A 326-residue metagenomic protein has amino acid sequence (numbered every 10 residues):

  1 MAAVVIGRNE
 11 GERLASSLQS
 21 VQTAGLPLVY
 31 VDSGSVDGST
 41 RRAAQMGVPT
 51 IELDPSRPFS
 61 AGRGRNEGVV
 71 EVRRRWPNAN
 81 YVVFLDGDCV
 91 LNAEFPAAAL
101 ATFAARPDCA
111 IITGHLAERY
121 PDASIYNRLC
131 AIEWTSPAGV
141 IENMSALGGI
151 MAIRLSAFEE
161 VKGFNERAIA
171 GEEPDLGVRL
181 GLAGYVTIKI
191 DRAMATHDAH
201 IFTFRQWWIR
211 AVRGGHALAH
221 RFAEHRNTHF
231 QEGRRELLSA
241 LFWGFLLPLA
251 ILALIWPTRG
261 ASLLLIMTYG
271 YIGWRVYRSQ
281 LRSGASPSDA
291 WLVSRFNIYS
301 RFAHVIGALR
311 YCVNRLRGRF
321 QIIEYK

Functional and structural regions predicted by a protein language model:
N9-A24: Short, well-formed alpha-helical segments that are part of the catalytic scaffolds of diverse glycosyltransferases
S20, D32-R41, P55, C89-V90: A conserved acidic beta->alpha catalytic loop
P55-R74: Glycine-rich, basic loop-to-helix element that forms the pyrophosphate-binding segment of sugar-nucleotide handling
W76-V90: Short beta-strand-to-loop acidic/aromatic patch adjacent to the donor-nucleotide binding site
V90-I125: Conserved donor NDP-sugar-binding/catalytic core segment of glycosyltransferases
E118-R119, T135-I153, A168-I169, D175: A recurrent flexible, glycine/aromatic-enriched loop bordering the glycosyltransferase active site that acts as
R167-A168, P174-F230: Catalytic donor/gating beta->alpha subdomain of glycosyltransferases that bind UDP-sugars
W243-R315: Membrane-embedded multi-pass helical conduit in multi-pass membrane proteins, especially envelope-biosynthetic
